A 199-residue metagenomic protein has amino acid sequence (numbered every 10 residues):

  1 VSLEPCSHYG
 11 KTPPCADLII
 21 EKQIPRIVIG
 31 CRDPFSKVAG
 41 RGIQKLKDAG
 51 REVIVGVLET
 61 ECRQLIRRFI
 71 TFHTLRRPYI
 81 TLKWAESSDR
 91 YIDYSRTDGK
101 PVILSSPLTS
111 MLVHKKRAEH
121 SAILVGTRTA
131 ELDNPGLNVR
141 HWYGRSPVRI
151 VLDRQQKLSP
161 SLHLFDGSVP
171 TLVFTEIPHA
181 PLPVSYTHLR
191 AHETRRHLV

Functional and structural regions predicted by a protein language model:
V1-E61, V148, E176-I177: Zn2+-dependent cytidine deaminase-like catalytic core
S7, F35, A130-E131, L158 (+1 more regions): Glycine-rich nucleotide phosphate-binding loop and flanking beta-alpha elements of Rossmann-like dinucleotide-binding
T12-P13, G40, E59, R63-R67 (+2 more regions): Structural motif corresponding to alpha-helix initiation and N-cap regions
L18, K45, Q64, R68 (+2 more regions): Alpha-helical scaffold segments in soluble metabolic enzymes
K37, R63-L65, D133-P135: Short secondary-structure boundary/hinge segments and terminal tails
I66-R76: Flexible, polar/acidic helix-loop-strand segments at domain edges
T71, Y79-R190: Active-site ligand-binding patch in enzyme domains
H188-V199: Single conserved hydrophobic/aromatic residue that forms the stacking wall/gate of nucleotide- or nucleobase-binding
